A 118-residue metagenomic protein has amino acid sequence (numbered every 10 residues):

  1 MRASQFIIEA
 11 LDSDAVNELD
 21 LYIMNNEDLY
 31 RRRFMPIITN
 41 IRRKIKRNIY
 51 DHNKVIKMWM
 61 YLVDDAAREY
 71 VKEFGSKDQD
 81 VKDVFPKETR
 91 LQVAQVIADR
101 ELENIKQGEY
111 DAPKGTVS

Functional and structural regions predicted by a protein language model:
R2-S118: Acidic interaction surfaces
